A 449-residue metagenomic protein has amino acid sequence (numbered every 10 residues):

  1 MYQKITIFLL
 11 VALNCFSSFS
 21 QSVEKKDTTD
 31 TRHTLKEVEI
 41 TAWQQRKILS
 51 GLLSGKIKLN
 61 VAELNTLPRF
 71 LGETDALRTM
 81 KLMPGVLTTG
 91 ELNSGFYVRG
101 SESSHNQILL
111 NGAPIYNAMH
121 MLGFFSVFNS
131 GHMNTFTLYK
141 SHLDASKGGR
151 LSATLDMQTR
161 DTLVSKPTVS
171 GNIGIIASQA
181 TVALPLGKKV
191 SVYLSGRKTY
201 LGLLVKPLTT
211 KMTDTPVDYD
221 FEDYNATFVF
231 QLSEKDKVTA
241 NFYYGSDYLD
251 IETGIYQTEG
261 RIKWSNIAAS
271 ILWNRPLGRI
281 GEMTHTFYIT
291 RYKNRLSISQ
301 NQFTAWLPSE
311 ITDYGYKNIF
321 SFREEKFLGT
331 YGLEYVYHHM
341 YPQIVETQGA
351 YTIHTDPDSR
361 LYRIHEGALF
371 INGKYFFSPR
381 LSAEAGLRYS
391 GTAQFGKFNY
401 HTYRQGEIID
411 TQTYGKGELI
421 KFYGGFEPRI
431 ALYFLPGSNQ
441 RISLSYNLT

Functional and structural regions predicted by a protein language model:
K25-K26, G51-L143, R160: Periplasmic N-terminal accessory/gating domains of Gram-negative outer-membrane beta-barrel systems
S94, N134, L151-A153, P167-V169 (+7 more regions): Hydrophobic, lipid-facing positions within transmembrane beta-strands of outer-membrane proteins
G123-S126, N134-D144, A153-L184, L194-G196 (+2 more regions): Short strand-turn segments of transmembrane beta-barrel domains in outer membranes, especially the first one or two
K140-H142, T159-D161, I175-A177, K198-G202 (+6 more regions): Transmembrane beta-strands of outer-membrane beta-barrel pores
P167-G171, V192-L194, V238-A240, E282-F287 (+3 more regions): Transmembrane beta-strands of outer-membrane beta-barrel proteins
G174-K198, M212-Y248, R261-M283, F322-F327 (+1 more regions): Transmembrane beta-barrel wall of Gram-negative outer-membrane proteins
V217, K235-F287, R291-D313, A350 (+1 more regions): Flexible loop and strand-edge segments within Gram-negative outer membrane beta-barrel domains
Y335-G437: Signature of Gram-negative outer-membrane beta-barrel scaffolds
